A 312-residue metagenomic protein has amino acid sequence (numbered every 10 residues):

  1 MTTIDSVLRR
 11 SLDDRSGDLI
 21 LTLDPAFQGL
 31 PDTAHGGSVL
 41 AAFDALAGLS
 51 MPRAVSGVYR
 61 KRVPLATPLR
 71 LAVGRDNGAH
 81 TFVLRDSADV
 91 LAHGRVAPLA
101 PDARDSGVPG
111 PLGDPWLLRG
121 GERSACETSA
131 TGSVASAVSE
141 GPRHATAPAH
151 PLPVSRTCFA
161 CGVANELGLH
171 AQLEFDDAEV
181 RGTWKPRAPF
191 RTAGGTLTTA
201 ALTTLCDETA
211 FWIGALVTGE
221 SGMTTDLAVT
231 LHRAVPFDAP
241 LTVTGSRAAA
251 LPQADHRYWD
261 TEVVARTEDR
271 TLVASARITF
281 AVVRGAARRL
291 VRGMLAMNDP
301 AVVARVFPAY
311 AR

Functional and structural regions predicted by a protein language model:
M1-L23, N77, D86-S87, V96-A193 (+1 more regions): Non-catalytic linker/capping segments at the edges of enzyme domains
R15-G17, M51-R53, T67, M223-L227: A generic structural signal for short beta-strands and their flanking turns/coil linkers
A26, T33-P52, L197-G222: Active-site helix/loop of acyl-thioester processing domains in fatty-acid/polyketide metabolism, spanning hotdog-fold
R53-V90, R95, V229-T271: Hydrophobic beta-sheet segments that form the core/acyl-binding groove of ACP/CoA-dependent acyl-chain-processing
P98-L99, A249, F280-V282: A short acidic/small-residue loop/turn micro-motif
D102, V283-A286: Extracellular interdomain linker/stem segments of modular secreted and single-pass surface proteins
L272-I278: Mixed-charge, glycine-accented linear interaction segment located at domain edges/termini
A286-R292: Long protein-protein interaction modules used by eukaryotic assembly/scaffold proteins
